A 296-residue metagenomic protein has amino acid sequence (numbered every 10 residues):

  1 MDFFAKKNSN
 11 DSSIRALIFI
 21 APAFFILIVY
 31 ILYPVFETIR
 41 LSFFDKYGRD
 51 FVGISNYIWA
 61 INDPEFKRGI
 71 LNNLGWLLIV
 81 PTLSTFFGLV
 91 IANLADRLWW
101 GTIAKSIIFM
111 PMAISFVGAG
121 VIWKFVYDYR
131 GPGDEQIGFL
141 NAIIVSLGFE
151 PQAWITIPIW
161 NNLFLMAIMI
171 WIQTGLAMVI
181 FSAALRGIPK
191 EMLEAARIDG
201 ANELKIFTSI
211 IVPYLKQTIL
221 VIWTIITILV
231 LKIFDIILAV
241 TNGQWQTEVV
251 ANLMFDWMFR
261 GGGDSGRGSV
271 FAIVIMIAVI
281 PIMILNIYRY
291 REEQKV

Functional and structural regions predicted by a protein language model:
M1-D11: Short, Lys/Arg-rich, polar N-terminal cytosolic tail immediately upstream of the first transmembrane signal-anchor
D11-V296: A structural signal for multi-pass alpha-helical bundles of membrane permease subunits that mediate small-molecule
